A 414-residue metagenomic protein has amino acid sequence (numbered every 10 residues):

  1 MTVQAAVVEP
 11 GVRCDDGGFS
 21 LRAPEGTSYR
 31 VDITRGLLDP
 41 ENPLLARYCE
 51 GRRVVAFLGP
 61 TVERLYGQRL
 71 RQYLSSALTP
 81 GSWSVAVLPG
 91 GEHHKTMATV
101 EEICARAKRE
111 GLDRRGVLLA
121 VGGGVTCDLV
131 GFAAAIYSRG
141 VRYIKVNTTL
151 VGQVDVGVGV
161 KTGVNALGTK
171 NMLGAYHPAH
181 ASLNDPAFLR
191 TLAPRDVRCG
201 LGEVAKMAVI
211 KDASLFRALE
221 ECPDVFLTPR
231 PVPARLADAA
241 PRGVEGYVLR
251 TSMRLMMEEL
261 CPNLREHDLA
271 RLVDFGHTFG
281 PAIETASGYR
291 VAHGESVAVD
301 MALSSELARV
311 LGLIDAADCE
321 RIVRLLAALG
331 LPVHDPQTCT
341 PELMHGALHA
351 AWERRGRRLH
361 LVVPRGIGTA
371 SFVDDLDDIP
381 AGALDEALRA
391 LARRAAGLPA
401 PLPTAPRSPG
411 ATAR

Functional and structural regions predicted by a protein language model:
V3, D15-D16, G202-A205, L313-R414: C-terminal charged capping/lid subdomain of soluble metabolic enzymes
V3-V117: ATP/NTP phosphate-donor binding region
P24, F132-T228: A glycine/threonine-rich phosphate-anchoring loop and its flanking beta-alpha core in nucleotide/phosphate-binding
P89-G91, V121-G123, F275-G276: Glycine-rich beta-strand-to-loop/alpha-helix junction loops that act as flexible
V125-F132, Q153-V154, A282: Short glycine/serine/threonine-rich phosphate/pyrophosphate-binding segments that cradle anionic phosphate groups
P178-A181, A187-F188, P194, G202-S214 (+11 more regions): Generic secondary-structure signature for well-ordered alpha-helical cores
F226-L343: Active-site segments that bind and position negatively charged phosphate/pyrophosphate groups
